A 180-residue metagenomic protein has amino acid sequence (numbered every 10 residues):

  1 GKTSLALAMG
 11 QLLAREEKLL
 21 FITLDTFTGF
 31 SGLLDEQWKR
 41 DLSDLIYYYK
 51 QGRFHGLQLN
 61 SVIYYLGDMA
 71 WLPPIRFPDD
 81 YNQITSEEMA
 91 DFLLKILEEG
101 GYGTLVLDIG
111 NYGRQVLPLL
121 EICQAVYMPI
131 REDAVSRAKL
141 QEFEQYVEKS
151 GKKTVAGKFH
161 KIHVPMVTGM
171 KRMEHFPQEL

Functional and structural regions predicted by a protein language model:
G1-R15: Glycine-rich phosphate-binding P-loop
S4, Q37-R40, E87, R114 (+1 more regions): Charged, alpha-helix-enriched surfaces in structured cytosolic catalytic cores of large nucleotide-utilizing machines
Q11-L19, E99-G103: Secondary-structure boundary elements
E16-W71: Phosphate-binding loop that captures ATP/GTP phosphates
T26-T28, R76-D79, A134, V167-K171: Conserved nucleotide-binding/hydrolysis micro-motifs of P-loop NTPases
L42-I46, E88, P118: Functional cleft and adjacent loop/helix regions within the main domain that mediate ligand binding or catalysis
G52-Y65, P73-I109, R137: Cytosolic-facing regulatory segments adjacent to core modules
K95-G100, T104, I109-E179: Conserved catalytic-core segment of NTP-binding enzymes
